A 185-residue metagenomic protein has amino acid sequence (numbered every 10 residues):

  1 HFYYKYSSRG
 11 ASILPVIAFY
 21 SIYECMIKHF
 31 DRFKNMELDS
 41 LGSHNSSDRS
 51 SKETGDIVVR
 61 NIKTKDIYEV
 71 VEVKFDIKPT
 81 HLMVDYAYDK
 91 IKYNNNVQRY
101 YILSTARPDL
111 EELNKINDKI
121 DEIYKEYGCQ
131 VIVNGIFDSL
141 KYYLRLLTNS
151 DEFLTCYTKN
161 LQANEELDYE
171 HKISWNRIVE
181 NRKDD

Functional and structural regions predicted by a protein language model:
H1-F19, D185: Interdomain/boundary linker segments immediately adjacent to catalytic/signaling cores
I17, S21-D185: Catalytic core segments in nucleotide and nucleic-acid processing enzymes
